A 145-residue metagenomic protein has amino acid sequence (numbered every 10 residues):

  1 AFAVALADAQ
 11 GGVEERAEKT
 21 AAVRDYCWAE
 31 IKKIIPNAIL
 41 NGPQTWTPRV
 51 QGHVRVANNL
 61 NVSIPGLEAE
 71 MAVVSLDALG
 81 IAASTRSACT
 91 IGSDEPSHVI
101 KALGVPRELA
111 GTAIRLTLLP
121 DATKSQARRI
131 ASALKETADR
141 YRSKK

Functional and structural regions predicted by a protein language model:
A3-G11: Short glycine/serine- and small hydrophobic-enriched flexible loop segments
L6, C27, T47, I64-G66 (+2 more regions): Glycine-rich beta-alpha junction loops
G11-S63, L67-A72: Conserved PLP-dependent catalytic core of the aminotransferase class-I/II
G12, R16-K19, I91, A122 (+1 more regions): Catalytic cores of large soluble enzymes that bind and process phosphate-bearing ligands
Y26, E30-I34, S75-I81, A131-R140: Generic non-transmembrane alpha-helical segments
L60-I114: Conserved C-terminal alpha-helix-loop-beta "cap" of PLP-dependent enzymes that closes/shapes the active-site mouth
E95-K145: PLP-dependent enzyme catalytic core of the Aspartate aminotransferase-like
